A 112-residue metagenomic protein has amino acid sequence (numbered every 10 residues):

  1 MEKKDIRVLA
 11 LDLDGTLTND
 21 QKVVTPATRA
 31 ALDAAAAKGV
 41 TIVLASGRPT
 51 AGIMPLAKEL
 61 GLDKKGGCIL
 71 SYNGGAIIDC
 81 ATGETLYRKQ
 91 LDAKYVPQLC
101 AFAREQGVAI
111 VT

Functional and structural regions predicted by a protein language model:
E2, N19-K22, V40, L86: A general structural-boundary detector
K3-I6, R29: Short, small/polar residue-rich loop motifs at catalytic or cofactor-binding pockets
D5-K22, L44, L99: Asp-based phosphoryl-transfer active-site loop
V23, A27: Residue-level recognition of oxygen-bearing side chains
T28-T112: Active-site phosphate-binding/coordination module
